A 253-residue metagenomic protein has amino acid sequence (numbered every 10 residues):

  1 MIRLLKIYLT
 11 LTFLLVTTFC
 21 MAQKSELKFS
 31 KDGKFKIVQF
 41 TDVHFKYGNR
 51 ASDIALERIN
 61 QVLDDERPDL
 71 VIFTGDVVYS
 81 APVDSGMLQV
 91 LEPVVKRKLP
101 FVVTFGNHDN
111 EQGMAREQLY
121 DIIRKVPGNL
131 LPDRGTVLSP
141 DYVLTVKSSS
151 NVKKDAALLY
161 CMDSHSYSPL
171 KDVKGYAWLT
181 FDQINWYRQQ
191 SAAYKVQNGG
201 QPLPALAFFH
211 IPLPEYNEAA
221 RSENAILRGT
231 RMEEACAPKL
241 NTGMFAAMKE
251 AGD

Functional and structural regions predicted by a protein language model:
M1-K24: Bacterial Sec-dependent N-terminal signal peptides
T10, G48-S52, S80, V173-T180 (+1 more regions): Flexible, glycine- and charge-enriched loops at secondary-structure boundaries
A22-V94: N-terminal active-site segment of His-dependent metallophosphoesterases
K34-Y47, A156-H165, F208: Active-site-proximal beta-strand elements of phosphoester/diester hydrolases
Q39-T41, V71-D76, P100-N107, F208-F209 (+2 more regions): Active-site neighborhood of phospho(di)ester-bond hydrolases with catalytic His/Asp-centered motifs
K46-G48, Y79-D84, V103-A115, Y167-L170 (+2 more regions): Active-site environment of divalent metal-dependent phosphoester hydrolases
E66-D69, L158-C161, V173-D253: His/acidic metal-ligating clusters that form di-metal
L88-P202, R228-R231: Extended active-site neighborhood of metal-dependent phosphoesterases/phosphodiesterases
